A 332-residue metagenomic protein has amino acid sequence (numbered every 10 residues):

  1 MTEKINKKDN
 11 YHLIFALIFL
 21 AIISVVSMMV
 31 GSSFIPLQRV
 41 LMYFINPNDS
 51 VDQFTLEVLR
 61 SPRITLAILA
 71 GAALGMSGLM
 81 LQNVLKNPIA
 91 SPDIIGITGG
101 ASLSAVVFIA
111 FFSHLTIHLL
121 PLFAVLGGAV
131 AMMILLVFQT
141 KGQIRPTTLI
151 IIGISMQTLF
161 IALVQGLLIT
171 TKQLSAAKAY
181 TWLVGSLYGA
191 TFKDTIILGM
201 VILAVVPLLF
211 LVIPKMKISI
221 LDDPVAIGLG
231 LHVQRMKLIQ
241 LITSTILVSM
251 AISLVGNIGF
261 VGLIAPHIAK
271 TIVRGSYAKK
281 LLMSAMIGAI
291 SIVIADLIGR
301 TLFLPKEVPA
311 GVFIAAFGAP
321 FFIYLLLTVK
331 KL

Functional and structural regions predicted by a protein language model:
M1-L332: Alpha-helical transmembrane segments in inner-membrane proteins
